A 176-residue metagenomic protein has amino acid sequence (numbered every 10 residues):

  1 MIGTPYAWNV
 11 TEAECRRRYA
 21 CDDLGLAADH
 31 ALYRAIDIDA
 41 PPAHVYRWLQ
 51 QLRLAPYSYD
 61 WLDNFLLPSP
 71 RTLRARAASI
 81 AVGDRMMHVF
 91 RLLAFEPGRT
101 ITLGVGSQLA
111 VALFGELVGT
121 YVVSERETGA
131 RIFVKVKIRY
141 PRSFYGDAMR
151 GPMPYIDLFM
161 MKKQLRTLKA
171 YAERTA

Functional and structural regions predicted by a protein language model:
M1-S79, A176: Hydrophobic ligand-binding cavity/cleft-lining segments
C15, L26, Q108-A170, T175: Beta-strand/loop substructures that line and gate deep hydrophobic ligand-binding cavities in soluble
A31-Y33, M86-H88, F114-T120: Short, surface-exposed coil-to-beta transition loops
P41, F95-P97, R126: Structural motif
L54-A55, P97-T100, Q108-L109: Short, charged/polar surface micro-motifs in flexible loops or helix N-caps
T72-D84, G106-V111: Short aromatic-glycine motifs in intrinsically disordered, low-complexity regions
R76, F95-G104: Short, hydrophobic/aromatic-rich segments at coil-to-beta transitions
